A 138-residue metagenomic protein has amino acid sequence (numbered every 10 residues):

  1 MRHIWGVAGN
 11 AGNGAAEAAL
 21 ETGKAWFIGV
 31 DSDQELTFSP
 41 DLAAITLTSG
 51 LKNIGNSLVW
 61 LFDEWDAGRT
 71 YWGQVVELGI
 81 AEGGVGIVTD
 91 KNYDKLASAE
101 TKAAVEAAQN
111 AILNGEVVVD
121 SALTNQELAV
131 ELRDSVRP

Functional and structural regions predicted by a protein language model:
M1-P138: A residue-level marker of the well-folded mature domains of exported/periplasmic proteins
